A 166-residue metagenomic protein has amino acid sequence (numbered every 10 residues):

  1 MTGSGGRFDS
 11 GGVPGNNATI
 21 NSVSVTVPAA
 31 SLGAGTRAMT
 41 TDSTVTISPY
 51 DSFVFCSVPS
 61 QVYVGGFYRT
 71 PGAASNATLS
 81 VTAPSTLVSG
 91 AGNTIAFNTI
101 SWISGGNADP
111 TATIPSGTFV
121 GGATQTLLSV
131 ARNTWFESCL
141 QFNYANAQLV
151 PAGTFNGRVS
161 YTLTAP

Functional and structural regions predicted by a protein language model:
M1-I103, I114, F119-P166: N-terminal small/polar-rich segments of proteins
